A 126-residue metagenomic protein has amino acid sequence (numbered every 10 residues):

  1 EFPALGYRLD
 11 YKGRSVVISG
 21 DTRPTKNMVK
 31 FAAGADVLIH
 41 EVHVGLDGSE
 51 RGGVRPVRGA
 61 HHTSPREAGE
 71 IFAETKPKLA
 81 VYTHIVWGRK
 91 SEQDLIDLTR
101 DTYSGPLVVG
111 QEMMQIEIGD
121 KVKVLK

Functional and structural regions predicted by a protein language model:
P3: Beta-rich catalytic cores
G6, K12-S15, R23-M113: Cap/insert and terminal regions of metallo-dependent hydrolase folds
S19: Short hydrophobic beta-strand that contains or immediately precedes a catalytic carboxylate
V109-K126: Binuclear metal-dependent phosphoesterase catalytic core
